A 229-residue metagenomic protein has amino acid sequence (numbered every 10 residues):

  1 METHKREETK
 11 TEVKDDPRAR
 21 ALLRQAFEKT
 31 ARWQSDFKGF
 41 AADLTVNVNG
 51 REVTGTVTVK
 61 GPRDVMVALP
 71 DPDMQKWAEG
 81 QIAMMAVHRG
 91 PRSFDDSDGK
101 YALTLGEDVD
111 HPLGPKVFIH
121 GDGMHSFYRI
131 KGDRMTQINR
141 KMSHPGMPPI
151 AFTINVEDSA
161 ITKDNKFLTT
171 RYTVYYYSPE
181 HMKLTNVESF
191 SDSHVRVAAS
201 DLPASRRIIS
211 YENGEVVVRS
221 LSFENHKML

Functional and structural regions predicted by a protein language model:
M1-N49, D71-D73, S97: N-terminal leader/targeting segments and the immediate start of mature chains
H4-K5, A21-E28, G39, D98-Y101 (+4 more regions): Short amphipathic alpha-helical surface micro-motifs
A31-Q34, L103-D110, K163, R196-A199: Short linear motifs in intrinsically disordered
K38-G39, T54, L184, V218: Short linear functional motifs in flexible/disordered or boundary regions
D43-N47, T58, T173, R207: Residue-level recognition of well-ordered beta-strand positions that form the cores of beta-sheet-rich folds across
G50-E52, E180: Residue-level signal for secondary-structure boundary sites
T54-I150: An acidic-aromatic
L113-L229: Gly/Pro-enriched, hydrophobic low-complexity segments that function as extracytoplasmic propeptides/linkers
